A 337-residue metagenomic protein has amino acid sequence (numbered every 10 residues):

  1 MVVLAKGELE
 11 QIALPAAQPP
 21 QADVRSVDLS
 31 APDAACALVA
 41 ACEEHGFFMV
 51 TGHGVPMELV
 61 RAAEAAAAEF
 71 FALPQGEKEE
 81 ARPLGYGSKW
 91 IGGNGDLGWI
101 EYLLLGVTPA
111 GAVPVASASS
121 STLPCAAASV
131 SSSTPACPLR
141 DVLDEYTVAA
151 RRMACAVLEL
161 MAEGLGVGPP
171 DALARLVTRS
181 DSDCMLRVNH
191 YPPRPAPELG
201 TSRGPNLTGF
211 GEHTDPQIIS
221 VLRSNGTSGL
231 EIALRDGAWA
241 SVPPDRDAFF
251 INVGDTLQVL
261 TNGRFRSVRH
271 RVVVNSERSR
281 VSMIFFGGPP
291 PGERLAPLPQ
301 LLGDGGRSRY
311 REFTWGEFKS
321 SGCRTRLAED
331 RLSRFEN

Functional and structural regions predicted by a protein language model:
M1-N337: Peripheral, non-catalytic segments flanking oxidoreductase cores
